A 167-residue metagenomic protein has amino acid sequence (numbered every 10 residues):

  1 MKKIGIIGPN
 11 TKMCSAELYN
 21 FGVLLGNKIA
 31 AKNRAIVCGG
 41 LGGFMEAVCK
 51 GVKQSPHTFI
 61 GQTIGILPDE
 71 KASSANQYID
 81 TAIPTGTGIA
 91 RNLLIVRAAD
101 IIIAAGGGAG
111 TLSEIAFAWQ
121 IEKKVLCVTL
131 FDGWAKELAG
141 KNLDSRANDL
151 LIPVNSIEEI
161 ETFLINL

Functional and structural regions predicted by a protein language model:
M1-A16, G26-N27, A31-K32: Generic N-terminal amphipathic, Lys/Arg-enriched alpha-helix
K3, A35, Q62, K124: Residues at the starts of beta-strands that form the adenosine-phosphate
G5-I6, C38, G65, C127: Structural beta-sheet core signal
V23, A30-N33, G42-A116, F131: Acidic/glycine-enriched connector segments
K28, K32, G51-T58, I121 (+2 more regions): Change "in soluble alpha/beta enzymes" to "in soluble alpha/beta proteins
A82-G86, A147-F163: Short acidic-hydrophobic, aromatic-tinged amphipathic segments that line or gate anion-handling sites
I101-I103, E122-V125: Structural loop-to-beta junction motif characteristic of Rossmann-like glycosyltransferase folds
K124-L150: Nucleotide-sugar donor-binding patch of glycosyltransferase catalytic domains
